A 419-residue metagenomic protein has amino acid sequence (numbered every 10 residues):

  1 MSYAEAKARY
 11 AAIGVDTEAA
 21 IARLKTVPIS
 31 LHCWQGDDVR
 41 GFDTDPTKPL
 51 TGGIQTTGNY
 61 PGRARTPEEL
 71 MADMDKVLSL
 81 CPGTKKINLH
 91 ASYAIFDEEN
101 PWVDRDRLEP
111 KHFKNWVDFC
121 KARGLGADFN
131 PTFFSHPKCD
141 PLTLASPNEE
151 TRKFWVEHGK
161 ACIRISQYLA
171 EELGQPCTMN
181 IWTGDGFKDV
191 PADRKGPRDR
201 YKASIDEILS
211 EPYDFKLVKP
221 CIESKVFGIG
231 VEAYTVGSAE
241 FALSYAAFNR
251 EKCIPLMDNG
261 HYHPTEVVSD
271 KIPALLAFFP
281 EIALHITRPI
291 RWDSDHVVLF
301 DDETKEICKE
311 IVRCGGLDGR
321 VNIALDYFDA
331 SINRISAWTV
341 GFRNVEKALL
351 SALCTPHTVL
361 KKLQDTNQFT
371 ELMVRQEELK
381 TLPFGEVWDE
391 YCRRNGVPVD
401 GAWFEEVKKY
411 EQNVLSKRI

Functional and structural regions predicted by a protein language model:
M1-P147, F154, R164, Q175-C177 (+5 more regions): Alpha/beta catalytic barrel-like cores
M71-S79, F119-G126, G159-Q175, R200-D214 (+3 more regions): Structured alpha-helical segments in the cores of large, soluble enzyme domains
P110, A145-K160, K195-K202, V236: Short, amphipathic alpha-helical segments
S166-A192, V218-K219: Active-site groove signature of glycoside hydrolases
G184-G186, K225, Y327: Short linear capping/connector segments at secondary-structure termini
K188-E303: Acidic/histidine-rich catalytic cores of soluble enzymes
